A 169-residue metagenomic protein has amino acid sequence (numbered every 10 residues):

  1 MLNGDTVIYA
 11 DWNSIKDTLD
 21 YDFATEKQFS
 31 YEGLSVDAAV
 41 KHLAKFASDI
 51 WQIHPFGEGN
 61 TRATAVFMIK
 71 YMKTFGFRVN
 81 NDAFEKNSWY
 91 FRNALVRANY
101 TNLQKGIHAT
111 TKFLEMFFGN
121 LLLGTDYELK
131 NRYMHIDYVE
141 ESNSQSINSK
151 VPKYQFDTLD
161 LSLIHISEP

Functional and structural regions predicted by a protein language model:
M1-L163, S167: FIC/Doc superfamily catalytic core
